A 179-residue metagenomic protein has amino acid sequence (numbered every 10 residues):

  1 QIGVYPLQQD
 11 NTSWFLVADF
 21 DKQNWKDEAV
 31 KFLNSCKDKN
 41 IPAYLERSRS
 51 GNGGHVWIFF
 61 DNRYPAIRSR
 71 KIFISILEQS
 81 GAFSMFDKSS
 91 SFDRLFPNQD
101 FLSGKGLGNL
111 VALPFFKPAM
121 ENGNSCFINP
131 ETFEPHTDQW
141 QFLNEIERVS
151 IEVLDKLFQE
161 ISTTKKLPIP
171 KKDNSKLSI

Functional and structural regions predicted by a protein language model:
Q1, Q8-Q9, Q23, Q79 (+3 more regions): Residue-identity detector for glutamine
Q1-L7, F32, A82, L95-S103 (+1 more regions): Intrinsically disordered, low-complexity boundary segments flanking structured domains
Q1-N52, F59-S75: Signature for HUH/AEP ssDNA processing cores
V4, G54, A82, K105-N109 (+1 more regions): Intrinsically disordered, low-complexity regions
D21, V56, G81, E147 (+1 more regions): Generic low-complexity, intrinsically disordered sequence content enriched in small uncharged/hydrophobic residues
K26-D38, F59-S90, A119-Q139: Helical (often loop-to-helix) elements that flank the catalytic cores of nucleotide-handling enzymes
D87-I179: C-terminal accessory nucleic-acid interaction domains of nucleic acid-metabolism proteins
